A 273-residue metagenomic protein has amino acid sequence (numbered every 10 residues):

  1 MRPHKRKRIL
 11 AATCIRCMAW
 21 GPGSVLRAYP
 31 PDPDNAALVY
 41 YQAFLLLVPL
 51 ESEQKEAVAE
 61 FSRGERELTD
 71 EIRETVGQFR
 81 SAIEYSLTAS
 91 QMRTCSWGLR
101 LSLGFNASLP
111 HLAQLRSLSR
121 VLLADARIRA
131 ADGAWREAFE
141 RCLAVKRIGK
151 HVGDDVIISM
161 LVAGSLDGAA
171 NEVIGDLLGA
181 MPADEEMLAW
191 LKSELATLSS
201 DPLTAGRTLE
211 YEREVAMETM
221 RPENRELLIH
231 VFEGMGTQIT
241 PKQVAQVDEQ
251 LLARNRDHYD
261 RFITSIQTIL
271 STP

Functional and structural regions predicted by a protein language model:
R2, K7-I9, R16-P273: Short acidic linear motifs
